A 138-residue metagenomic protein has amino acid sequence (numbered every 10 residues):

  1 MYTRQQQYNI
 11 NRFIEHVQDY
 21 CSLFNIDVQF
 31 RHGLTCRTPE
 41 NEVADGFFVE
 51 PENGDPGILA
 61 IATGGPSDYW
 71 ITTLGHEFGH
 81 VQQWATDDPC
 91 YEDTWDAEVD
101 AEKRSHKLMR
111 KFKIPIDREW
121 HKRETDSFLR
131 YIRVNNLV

Functional and structural regions predicted by a protein language model:
M1-C36, D100: A metal-dependent hydrolase signature that marks the N-terminal structural subdomain at the beginning of catalytic folds
R4, Y8, P66-Y69, R110-V138: Long, well-structured alpha-helical subdomains associated with metal-dependent extracellular/ecto-lumenal hydrolases
C21, D27-H32, P39-V43, Q83 (+3 more regions): Hydrophobic or amphipathic, alpha-helical segments that drive membrane association/targeting
I26-D68, V81: Active-site scaffold of zinc-dependent metalloenzymes
R37-E52, A85, W95-D96, I116 (+3 more regions): Anionic, Ser/Thr-rich low-complexity intrinsically disordered regions
R37-T38, P89, T125-D126: Short secondary-structure capping/turn micro-motifs that flank functional sites
D68, W84-K111, W120-K122: Post-HEXXH active-site segment of zinc metalloproteases
T72-A85: Active-site recognition of the HExxH zinc-binding catalytic motif
